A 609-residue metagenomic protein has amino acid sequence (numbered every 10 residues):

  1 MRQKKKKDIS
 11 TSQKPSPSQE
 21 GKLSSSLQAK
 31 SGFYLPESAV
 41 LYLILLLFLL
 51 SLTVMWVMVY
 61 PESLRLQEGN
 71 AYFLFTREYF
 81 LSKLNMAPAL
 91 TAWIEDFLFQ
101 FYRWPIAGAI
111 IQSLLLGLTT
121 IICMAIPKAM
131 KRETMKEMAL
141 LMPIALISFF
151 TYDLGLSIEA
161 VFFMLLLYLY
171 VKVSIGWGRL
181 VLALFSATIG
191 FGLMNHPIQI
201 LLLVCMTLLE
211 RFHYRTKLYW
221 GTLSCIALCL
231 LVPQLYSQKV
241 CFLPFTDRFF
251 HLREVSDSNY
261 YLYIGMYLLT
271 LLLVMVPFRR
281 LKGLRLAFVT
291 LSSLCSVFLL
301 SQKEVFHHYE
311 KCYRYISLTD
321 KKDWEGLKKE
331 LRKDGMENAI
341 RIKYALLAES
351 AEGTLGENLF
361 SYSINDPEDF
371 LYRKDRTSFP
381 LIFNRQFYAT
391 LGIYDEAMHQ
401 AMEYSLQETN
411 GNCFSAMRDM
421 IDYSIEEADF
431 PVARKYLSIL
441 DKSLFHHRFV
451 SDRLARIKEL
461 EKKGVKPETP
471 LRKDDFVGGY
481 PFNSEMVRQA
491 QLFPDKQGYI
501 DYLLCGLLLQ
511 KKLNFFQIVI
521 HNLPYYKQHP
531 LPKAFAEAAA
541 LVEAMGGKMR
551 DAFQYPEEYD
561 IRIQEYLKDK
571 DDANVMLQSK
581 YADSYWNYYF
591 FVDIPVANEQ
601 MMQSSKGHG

Functional and structural regions predicted by a protein language model:
R2-V40: Membrane-interfacial, low-structure loops and terminal tails that flank and connect transmembrane helices in multi-pass
K30-L47, K131-M135: N-terminal membrane topogenic signal
T53-F75, Y79-R103, A107-I111, F149-F162 (+6 more regions): Transmembrane catalytic cores of multi-pass membrane glycosyltransferases and polysaccharide-assembly enzymes
S113-K131, E137, A145, M164-L169: Transmembrane-helix motifs of polytopic, lipid-linked glycan transferases
T134-L141, A160, S174-T188, T216-L223: Short hydrophobic alpha-helices at membrane interfaces in multi-pass membrane enzymes
K282-E304: Internal/C-terminal transmembrane anchor helices
S301-T469, Q491-L492, K496-K512: Soluble catalytic regions of membrane-associated enzymes that act on cell-envelope and secretory-pathway components
Q489, K548-G609: Terminal, low-structured helical/coil segments at or just beyond the last alpha-helical repeat
